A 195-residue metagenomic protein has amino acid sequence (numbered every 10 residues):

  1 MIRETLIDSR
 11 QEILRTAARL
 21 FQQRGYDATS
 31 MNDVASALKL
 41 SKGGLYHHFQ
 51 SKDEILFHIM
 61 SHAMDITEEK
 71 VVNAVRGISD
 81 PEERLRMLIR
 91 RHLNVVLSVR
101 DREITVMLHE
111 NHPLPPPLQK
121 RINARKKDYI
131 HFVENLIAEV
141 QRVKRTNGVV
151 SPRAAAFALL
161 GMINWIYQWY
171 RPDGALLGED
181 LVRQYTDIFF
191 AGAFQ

Functional and structural regions predicted by a protein language model:
L6-D8, E12, T16-E54, H58: Helix-turn-helix
Q23-D27, I78, V99, V143: Short coil/turn segments at alpha/beta junctions that flank glycine-rich nucleotide-binding fingerprints
D27, T146-N147, L176: Conserved hydrophobic residue
K52, I59, A63, T67 (+5 more regions): Hydrophobic/aromatic residues within well-ordered alpha-helical segments
H58, V72-R100, A156-L159: Hydrophobic alpha-helical connector segments
D65-E68, V106, P116-R142, R153-F157 (+1 more regions): Amphipathic alpha-helical packing segments from all-alpha helical-bundle domains
R91-V95, H131-E139, L160-M162, Q168-Q195: C-terminal peripheral helix-coil segments that are non-catalytic and often amphipathic
L97-P117, E134, Q168: Amphipathic alpha-helical segments used for helix-helix packing
